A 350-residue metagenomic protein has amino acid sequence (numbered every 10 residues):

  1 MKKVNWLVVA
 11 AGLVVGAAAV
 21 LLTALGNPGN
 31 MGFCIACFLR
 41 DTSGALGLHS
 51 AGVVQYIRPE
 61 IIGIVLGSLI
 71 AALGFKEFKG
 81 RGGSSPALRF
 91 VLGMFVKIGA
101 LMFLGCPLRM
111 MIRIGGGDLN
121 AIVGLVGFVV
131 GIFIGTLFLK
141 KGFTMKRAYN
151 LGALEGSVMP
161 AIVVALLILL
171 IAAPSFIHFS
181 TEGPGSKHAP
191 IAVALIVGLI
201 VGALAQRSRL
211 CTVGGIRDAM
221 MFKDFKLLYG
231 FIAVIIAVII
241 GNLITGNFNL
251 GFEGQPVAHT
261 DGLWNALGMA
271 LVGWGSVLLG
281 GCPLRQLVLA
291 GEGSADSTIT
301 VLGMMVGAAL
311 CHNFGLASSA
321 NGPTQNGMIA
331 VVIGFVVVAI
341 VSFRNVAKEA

Functional and structural regions predicted by a protein language model:
M1-A350: Membrane-interfacial helix-loop segments of redox and metal-homeostasis proteins, especially TM-loop-TM junctions
